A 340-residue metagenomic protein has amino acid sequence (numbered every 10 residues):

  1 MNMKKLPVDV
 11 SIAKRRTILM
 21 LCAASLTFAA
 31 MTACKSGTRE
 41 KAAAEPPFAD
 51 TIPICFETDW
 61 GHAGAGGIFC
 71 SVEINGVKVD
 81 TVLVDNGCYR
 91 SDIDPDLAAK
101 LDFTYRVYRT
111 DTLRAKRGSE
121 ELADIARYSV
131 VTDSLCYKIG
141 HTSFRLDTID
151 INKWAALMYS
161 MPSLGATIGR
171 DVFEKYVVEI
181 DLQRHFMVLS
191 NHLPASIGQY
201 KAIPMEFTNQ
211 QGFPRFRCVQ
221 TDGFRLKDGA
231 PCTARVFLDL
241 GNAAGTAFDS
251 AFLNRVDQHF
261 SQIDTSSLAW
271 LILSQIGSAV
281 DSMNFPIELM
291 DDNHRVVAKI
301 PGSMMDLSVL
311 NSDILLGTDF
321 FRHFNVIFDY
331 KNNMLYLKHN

Functional and structural regions predicted by a protein language model:
M1-F48: Bacterial Sec-dependent N-terminal signal peptides
C34-N340: Pepsin/retropepsin-fold aspartyl endopeptidases
